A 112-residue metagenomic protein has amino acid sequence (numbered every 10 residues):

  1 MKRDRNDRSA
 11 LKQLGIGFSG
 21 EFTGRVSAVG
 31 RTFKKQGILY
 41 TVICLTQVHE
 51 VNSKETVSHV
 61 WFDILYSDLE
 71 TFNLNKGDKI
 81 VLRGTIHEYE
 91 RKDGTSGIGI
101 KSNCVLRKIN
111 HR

Functional and structural regions predicted by a protein language model:
K2-L11, H49, S67-T71, S96: Cysteine-centric segments in proteins
G15-H49: Structural detector for short beta-strands of small beta-barrel domains
E21, G30, I64, T71-N73 (+2 more regions): Intrinsically disordered, charged low-complexity linkers and terminal tails that flank or connect structured domains
T23-V26, G77-H87: OB-fold and OB-like beta-barrel modules that bind single-stranded nucleic acids
S27, T46, D63-L65, R83 (+1 more regions): A structural detector for beta-sheet-dominated domains
F33, K54, R91-D93: Intrinsically disordered, low-complexity acidic/polar segments
T46-V48, T85-R112: OB-fold/S1-family single-stranded nucleic acid-binding modules
E50-L74: Beta-strand/loop nucleic-acid-binding surfaces
